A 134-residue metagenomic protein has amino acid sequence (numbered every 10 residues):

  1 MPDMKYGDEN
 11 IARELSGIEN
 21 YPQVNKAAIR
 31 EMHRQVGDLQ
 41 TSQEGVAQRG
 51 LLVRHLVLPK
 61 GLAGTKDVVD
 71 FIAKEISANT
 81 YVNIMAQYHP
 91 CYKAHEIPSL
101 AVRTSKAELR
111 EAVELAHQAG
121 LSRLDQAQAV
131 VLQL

Functional and structural regions predicted by a protein language model:
M1-P98: Conserved AdoMet/S-adenosylmethionine-binding subsite of the radical SAM
A27-Q35, T104-E114: Alpha-helix-loop-beta-strand connector modules within alpha/beta enzyme cores
A101: C-terminal interaction modules of eukaryotic adaptor/scaffold proteins
K106-L134: A cross-taxonomic marker for long C-terminal extensions/tails that follow the last structured domain
